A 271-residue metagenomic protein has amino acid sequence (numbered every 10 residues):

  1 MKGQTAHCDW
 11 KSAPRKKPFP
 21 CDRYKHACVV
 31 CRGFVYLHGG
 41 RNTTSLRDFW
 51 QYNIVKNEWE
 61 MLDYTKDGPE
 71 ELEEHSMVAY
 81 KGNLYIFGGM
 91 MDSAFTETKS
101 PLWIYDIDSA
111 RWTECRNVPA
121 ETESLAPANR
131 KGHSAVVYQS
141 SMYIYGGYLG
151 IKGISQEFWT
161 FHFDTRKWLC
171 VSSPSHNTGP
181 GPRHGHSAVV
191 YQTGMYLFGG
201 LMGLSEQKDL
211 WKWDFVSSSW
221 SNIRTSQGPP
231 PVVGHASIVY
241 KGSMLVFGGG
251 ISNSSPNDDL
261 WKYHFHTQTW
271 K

Functional and structural regions predicted by a protein language model:
M1-K271: Kelch-like beta-propeller repeat domains
